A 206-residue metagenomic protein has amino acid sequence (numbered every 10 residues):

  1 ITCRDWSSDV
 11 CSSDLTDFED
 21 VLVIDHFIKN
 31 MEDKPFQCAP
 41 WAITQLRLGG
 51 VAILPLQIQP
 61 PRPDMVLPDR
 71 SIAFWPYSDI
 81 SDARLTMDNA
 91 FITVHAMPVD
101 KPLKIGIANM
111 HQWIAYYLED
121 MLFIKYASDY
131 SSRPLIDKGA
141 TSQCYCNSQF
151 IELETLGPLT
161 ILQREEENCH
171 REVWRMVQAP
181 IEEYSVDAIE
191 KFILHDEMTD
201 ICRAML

Functional and structural regions predicted by a protein language model:
I1-V10: Single conserved hydrophobic/aromatic residue that forms the stacking wall/gate of nucleotide- or nucleobase-binding
S12, I28-K29, W174: Hydrophobic beta-strand positions in extracellular immunoglobulin-like domains
D14-D20, I161-R164: Short, solvent-exposed beta-strand/turn "edge" segments of beta-rich domains on protein surfaces
V21-K29: Short beta-strand elements of extracellular/lumenal beta-sandwich folds
M31-A39, I43-N168, A179-K191: A contiguous, surface-exposed recognition patch within enzymatic or periplasmic domains that forms
M176-L206: Terminal connector regions
